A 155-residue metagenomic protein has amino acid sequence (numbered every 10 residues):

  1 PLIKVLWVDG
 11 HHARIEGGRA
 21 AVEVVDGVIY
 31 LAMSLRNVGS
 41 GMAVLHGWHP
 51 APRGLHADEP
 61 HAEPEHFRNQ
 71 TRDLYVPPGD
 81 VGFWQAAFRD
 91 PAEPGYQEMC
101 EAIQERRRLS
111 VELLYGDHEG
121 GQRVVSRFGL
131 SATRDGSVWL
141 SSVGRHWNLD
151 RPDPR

Functional and structural regions predicted by a protein language model:
P1-R155: Amphipathic alpha-helical "stem/stalk" segments
